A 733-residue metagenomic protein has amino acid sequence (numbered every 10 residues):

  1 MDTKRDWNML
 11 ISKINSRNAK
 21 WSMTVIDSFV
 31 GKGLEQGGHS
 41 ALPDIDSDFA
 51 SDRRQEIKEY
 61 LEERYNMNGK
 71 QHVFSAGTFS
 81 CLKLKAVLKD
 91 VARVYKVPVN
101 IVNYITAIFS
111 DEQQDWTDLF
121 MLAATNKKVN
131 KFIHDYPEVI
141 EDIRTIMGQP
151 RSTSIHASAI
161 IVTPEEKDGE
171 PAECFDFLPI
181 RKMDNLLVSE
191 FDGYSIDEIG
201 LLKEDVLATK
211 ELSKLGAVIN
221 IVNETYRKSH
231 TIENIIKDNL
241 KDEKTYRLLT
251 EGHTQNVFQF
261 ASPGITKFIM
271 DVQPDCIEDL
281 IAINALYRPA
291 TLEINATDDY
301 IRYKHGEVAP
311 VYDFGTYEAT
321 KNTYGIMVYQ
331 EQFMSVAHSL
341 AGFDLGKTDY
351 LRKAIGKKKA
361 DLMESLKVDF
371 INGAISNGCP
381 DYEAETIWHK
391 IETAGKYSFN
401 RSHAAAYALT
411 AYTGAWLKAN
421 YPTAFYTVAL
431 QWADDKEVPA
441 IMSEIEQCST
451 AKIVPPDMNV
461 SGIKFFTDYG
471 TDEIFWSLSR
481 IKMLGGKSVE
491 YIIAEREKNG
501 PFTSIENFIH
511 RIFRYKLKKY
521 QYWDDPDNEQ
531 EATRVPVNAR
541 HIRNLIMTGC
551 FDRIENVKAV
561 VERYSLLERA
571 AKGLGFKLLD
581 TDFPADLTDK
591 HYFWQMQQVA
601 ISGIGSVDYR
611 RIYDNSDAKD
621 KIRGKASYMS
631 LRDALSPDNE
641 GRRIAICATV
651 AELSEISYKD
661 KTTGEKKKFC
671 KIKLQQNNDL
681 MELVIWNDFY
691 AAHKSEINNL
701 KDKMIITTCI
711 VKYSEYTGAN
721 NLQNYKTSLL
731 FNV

Functional and structural regions predicted by a protein language model:
M1-V733: Noncatalytic, beta-rich nucleic-acid-contacting surfaces in large DNA/RNA-processing enzymes
